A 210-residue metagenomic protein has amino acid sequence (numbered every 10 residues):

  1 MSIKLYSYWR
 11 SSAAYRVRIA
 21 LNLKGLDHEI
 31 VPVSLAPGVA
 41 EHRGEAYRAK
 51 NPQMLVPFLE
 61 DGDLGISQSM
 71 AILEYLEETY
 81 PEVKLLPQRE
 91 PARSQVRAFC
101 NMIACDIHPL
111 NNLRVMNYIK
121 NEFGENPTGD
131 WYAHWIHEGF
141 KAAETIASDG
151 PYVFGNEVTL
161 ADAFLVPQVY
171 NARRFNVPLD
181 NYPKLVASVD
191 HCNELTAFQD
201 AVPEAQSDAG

Functional and structural regions predicted by a protein language model:
M1-D130: GST-like domain detector, emphasizing the conserved glutathione-binding G-site in the N-terminal thioredoxin-like
S34-P37, V186, Q206: Conserved beta-strand edge residues that scaffold enzyme active sites
A49, E194, P203: Phosphate-coordinating loops and pocket residues in cytosolic domains that bind phosphorylated ligands
E77, Q168-V169, V202: Active-site-flanking alpha-helical
V83-Q88, L110-L113, Y152-N156, Q199-E204: Short, hydrophobic secondary-structure boundary micro-motifs
I103-E194: GST-like fold's C-terminal all-alpha helical module
K120, Q206-G210: Carbohydrate-binding/catalytic loop surfaces
